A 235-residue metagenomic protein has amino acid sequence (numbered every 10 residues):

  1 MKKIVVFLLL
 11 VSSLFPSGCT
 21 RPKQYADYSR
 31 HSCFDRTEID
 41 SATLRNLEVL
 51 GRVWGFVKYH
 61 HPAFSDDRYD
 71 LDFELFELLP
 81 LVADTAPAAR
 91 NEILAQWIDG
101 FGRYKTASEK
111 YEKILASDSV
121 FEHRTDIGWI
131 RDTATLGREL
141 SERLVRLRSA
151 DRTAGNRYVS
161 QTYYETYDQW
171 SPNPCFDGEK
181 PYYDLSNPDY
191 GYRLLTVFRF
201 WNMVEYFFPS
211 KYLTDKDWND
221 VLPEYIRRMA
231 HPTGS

Functional and structural regions predicted by a protein language model:
M1-Q24: Bacterial Sec-dependent N-terminal signal peptides
T20-S235: Flexible, low-complexity junctional segments that flank or bridge functional domains
